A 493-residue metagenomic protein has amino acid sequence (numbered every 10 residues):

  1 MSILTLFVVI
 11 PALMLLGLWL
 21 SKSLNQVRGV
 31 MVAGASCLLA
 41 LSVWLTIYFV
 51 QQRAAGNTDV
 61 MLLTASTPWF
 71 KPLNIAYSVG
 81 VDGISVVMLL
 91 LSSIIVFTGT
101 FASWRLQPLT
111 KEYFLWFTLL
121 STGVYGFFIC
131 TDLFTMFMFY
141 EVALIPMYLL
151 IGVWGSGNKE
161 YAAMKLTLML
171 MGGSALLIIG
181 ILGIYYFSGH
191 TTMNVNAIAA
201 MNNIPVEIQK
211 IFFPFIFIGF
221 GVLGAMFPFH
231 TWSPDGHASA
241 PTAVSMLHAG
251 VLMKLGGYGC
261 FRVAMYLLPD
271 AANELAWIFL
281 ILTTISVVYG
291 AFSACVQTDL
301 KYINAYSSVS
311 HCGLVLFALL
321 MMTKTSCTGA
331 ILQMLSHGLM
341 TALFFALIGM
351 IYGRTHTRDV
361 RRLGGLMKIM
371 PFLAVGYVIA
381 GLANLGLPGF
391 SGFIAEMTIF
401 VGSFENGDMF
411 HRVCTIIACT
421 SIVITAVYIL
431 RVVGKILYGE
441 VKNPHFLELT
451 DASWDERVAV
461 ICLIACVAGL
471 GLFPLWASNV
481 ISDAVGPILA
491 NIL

Functional and structural regions predicted by a protein language model:
S2-I3, G17-F101, R105-L115, T191 (+2 more regions): Transmembrane helix-loop-helix hairpins at membrane boundaries of multipass inner-membrane proteins
T5-L20, V32-I47, L89-S103, L120-T122 (+5 more regions): Central hydrophobic cores of alpha-helical transmembrane segments in multi-pass inner-membrane proteins across all
N25-S36, Y161-M171, M370-V375, S453-C462: Alpha-helical transmembrane segments and their helix-start/interface "positive-inside/aromatic belt" motifs in integral
A33-V50, L170-I181, L373, Y377-L385 (+2 more regions): Hydrophobic alpha-helical membrane-insertion segments
M61-V87, L133-M136, Y140-Y148, L385 (+2 more regions): Membrane-interface helix-loop-helix modules in multi-pass inner-membrane proteins
T98-W104, T122-F134, M147-K435: Hydrophobic transmembrane alpha-helices and their helix-loop junctions in integral membrane proteins
F101-W116, T242, H445-D455: Cytoplasmic juxtamembrane regions at transmembrane-helix boundaries
M370-F372, I429-L493: Cytoplasmic/organellar membrane-interface segments at the starts of transmembrane helices in multi-pass inner-membrane
